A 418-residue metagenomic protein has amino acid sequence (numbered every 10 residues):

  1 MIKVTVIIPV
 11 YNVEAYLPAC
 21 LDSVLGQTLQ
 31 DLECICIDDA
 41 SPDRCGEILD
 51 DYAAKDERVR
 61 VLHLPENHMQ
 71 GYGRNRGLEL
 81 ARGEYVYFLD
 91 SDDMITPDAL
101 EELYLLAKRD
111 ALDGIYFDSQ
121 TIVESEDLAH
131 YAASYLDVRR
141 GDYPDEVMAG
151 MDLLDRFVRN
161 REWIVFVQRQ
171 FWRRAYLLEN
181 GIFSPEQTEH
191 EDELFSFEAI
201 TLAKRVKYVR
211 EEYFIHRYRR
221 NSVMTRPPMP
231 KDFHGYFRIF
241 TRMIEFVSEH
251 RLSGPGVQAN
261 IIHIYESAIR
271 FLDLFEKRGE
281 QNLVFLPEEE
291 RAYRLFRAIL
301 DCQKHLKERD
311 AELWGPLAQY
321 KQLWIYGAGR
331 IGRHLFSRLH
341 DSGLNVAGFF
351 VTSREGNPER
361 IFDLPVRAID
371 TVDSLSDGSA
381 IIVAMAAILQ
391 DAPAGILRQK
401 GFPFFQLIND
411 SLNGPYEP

Functional and structural regions predicted by a protein language model:
I2-T5, L25-C36, R44, D56-R60: Short loop->beta transition adjacent to catalytic acidic/histidine clusters or analogous donor-positioning motifs
N12-G26: Short, well-formed alpha-helical segments that are part of the catalytic scaffolds of diverse glycosyltransferases
D38-E47, E66: A conserved acidic beta->alpha catalytic loop
L64-A81, S91-M94: Glycine-rich, basic loop-to-helix element that forms the pyrophosphate-binding segment of sugar-nucleotide handling
Q70, S91-V209, R217-K231: Donor-binding/catalytic cores of nucleotide-activated saccharide and glycerol-phosphate transferases/polymerases
V86: Short aromatic/hydrophobic "clamp" motif used to bind/position activated sugar donors
Y208, F214-W324, A328-L344: C-terminal subregions of glycosyltransferases and related glycan-biosynthesis enzymes
F296-P418: Hydrophobic, well-ordered beta-alpha structural blocks that scaffold small-molecule cofactor pockets
